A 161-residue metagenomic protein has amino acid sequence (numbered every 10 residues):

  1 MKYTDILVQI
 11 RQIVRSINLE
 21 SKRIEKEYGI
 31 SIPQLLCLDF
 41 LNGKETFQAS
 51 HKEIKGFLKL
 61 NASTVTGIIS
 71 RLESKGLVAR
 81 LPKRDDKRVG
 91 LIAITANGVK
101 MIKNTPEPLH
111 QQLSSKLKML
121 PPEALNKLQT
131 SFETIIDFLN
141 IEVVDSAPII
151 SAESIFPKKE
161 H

Functional and structural regions predicted by a protein language model:
M1-Y28, D39, K75: N-terminal leader segment of winged-helix/HTH proteins
I6-E20, I94-N97, K127, S131-F138 (+1 more regions): C-terminal ligand-sensing/allosteric alpha-helical core of TetR-family HTH transcriptional regulators
L19-N61: N-terminal helix-turn-helix DNA-binding core of bacterial DNA-binding proteins
H51-K52, S63, S70, G90: Residues within helix-turn-helix
T64, I68-R71, K75, S131: Residues within the DNA-recognition helix of helix-turn-helix
S70-N126: Charged, amphipathic alpha-helical coiled-coil/dimerization segments
E123-H161: C-terminal regulatory/oligomerization modules of transcriptional regulators
